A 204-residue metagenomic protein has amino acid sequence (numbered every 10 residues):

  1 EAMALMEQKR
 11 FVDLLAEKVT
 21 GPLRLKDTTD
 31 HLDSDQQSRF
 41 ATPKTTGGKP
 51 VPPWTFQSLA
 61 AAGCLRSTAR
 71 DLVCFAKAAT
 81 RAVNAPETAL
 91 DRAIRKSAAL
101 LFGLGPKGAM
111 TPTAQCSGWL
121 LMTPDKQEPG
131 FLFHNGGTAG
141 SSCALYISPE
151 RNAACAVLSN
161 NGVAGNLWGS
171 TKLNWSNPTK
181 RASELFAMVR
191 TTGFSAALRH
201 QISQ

Functional and structural regions predicted by a protein language model:
E1, L5-P43, N84: Active-site helix/loop module of the DD-peptidase/beta-lactamase fold, centered on the serine-lysine SxxK catalytic
Q8-E17, G21, P50-Q204: Catalytic loop of the DD-peptidase/beta-lactamase superfamily, centered on the K-T-G motif and neighboring
K44-G48: Acidic-glycine-rich active-site phosphate/pyrophosphate-binding loop
